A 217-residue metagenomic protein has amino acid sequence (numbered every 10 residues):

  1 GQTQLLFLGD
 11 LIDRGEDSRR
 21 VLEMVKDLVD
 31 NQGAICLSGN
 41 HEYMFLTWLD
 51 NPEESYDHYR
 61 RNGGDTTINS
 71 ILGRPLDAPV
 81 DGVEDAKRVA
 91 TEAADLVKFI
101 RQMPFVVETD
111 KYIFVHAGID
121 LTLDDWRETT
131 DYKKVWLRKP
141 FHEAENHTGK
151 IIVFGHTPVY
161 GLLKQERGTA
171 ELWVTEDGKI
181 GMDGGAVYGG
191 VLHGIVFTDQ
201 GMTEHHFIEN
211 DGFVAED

Functional and structural regions predicted by a protein language model:
G1-Q2, N31-G33, D110, T148-K150: A general structural motif
Q2, R14-P104, F141: Active-site neighborhood of divalent metal-dependent phosphoester bond hydrolases
D10, G39-N40, H156, D183: Active-site glycine-centered loops adjacent to acidic/histidine catalytic or metal-binding residues that shape
I12-E16, V187-Y188: Short acidic, Gly/Ser-rich segments with clustered Asp/Glu that frequently serve as metal-coordination loops in enzyme
R20-E23, D50-E53, E128-T129, E166-A170 (+1 more regions): Short, glycine/charged-enriched secondary-structure capping and boundary segments
N69, P75-G181, G185-V191, G201 (+1 more regions): Acidic, His/Gly-enriched loop-helix segments that form or flank divalent-metal centers in metallo-dependent hydrolases
H206-E216: Short, solvent-exposed aromatic-acidic interface loops
